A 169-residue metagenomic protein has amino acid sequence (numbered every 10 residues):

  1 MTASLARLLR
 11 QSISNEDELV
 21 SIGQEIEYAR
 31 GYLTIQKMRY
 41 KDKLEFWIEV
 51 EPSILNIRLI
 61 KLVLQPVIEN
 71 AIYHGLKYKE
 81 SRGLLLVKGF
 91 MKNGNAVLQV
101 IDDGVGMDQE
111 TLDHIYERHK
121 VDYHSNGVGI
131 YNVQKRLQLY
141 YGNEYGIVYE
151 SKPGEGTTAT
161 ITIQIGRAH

Functional and structural regions predicted by a protein language model:
M1-E150, G156-T162: Two-component histidine phosphotransfer core
A168-H169: Conserved small/polar residues in nucleotide/adenosyl-binding loops
